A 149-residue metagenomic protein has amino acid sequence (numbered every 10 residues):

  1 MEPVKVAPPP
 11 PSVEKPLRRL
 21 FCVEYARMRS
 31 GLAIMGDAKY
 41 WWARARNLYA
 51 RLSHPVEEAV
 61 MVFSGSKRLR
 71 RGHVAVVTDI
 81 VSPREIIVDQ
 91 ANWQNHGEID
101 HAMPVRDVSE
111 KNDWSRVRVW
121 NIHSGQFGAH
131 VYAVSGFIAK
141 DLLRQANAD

Functional and structural regions predicted by a protein language model:
M1-L17, K140-D149: Compositionally biased, proline/threonine/alanine/serine-rich low-complexity intrinsically disordered stretches
E2, E14, E24, E57-E58 (+3 more regions): Glutamate identity and glutamate-enriched acidic tracts
E2-K5, W42-Y49, F63, I86 (+2 more regions): Bulky hydrophobic/aromatic packing residues
P8-V81: Secreted/periplasmic proteins that engage bacterial cell-wall peptidoglycan
R84-D149: Aromatic- and glycine-rich peptidoglycan recognition patches
